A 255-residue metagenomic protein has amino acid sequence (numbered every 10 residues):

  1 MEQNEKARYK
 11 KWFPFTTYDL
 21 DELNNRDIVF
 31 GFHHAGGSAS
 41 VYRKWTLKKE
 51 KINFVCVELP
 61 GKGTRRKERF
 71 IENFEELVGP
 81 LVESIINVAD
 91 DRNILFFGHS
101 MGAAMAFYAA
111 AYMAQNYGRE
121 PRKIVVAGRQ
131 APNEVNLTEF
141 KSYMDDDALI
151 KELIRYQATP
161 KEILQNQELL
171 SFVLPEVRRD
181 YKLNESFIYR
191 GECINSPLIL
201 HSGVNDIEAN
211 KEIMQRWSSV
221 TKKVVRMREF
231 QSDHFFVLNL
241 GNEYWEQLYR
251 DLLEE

Functional and structural regions predicted by a protein language model:
M1-F97, A104-E255: Domain-scale detector for complete catalytic domains at protein termini or as standalone homologs
